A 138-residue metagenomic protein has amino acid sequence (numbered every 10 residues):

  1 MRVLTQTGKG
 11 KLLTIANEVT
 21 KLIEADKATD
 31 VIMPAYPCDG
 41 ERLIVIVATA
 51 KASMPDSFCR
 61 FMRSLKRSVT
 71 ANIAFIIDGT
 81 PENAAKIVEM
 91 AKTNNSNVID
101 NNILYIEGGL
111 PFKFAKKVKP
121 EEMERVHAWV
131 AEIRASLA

Functional and structural regions predicted by a protein language model:
M1, T29-V31, N97: Residue-level marker of intrinsically disordered, low-complexity segments enriched for small/polar residues
M1-D26: Short, charged N-terminal beta->alpha structural module
V3, I32-M33, I46: Short, flexible coil/linker segments at or flanking structured domains
T5, Y36-C38, K66: Generic structural signal for beta-strand residues in well-ordered domains
G10, K27-V31, P55: Secondary-structure junction/capping motif
T20-D26, G40-V47, A52-A138: FMN-binding flavodoxin-like domain, especially the glycine-rich phosphate-binding loop
A28-G40: Short acidic low-complexity segments
